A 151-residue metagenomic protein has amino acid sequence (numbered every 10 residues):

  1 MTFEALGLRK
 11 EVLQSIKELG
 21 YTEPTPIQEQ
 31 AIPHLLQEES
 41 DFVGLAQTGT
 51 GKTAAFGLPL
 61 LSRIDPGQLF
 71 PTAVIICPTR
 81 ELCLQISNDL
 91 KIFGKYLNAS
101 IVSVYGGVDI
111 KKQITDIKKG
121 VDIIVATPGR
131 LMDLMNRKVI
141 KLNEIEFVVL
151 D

Functional and structural regions predicted by a protein language model:
M1-L45: Conserved pre-motif I regulatory segment
A5, K10-E18, L69-N136, E144-F147: Conserved nucleic-acid-binding Ia/Ib motif block in the N-terminal RecA-like helicase ATPase lobe
P24-I27, P33-H34, T53, P59 (+3 more regions): Proline-centered helix-kink/hinge sites
I32-S40, T53-Q68, D89-F93, M132: Walker A/P-loop NTP-binding motif
H34-L35, D116, I140: Conserved alpha-helical segment in the helical subdomain of ABC-type ATPase nucleotide-binding domains
V43, F147-V148: Hydrophobic "anchor" residues on beta-strands that sit immediately upstream of conserved functional sites
A46-T50: The conserved Walker
L60, V139-I140: ASCE P-loop NTPase motor core, strongest for the SF2 helicase catalytic module
